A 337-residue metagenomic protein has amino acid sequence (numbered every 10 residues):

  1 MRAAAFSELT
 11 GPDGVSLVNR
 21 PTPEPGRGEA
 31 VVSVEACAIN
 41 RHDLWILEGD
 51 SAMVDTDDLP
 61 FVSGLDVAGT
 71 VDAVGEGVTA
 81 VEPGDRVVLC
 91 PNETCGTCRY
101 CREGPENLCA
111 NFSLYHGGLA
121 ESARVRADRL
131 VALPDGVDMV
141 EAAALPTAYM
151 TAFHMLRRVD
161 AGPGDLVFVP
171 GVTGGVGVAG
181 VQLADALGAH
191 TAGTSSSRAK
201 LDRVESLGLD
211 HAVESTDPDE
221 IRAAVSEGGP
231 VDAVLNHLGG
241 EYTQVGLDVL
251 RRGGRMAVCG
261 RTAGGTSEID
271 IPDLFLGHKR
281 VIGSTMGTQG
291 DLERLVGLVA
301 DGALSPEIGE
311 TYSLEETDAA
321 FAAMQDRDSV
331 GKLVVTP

Functional and structural regions predicted by a protein language model:
M1, Q289-P337: C-terminal hydrophobic helical "lid"/dimerization subdomain of Rossmann-like NAD(P)H-dependent oxidoreductases
T22-C37, S51-R102, P134-V137: Glycine-rich beta-strand-centered segment in the early N-terminal region that forms part of a ligand/cofactor-binding
R86, D138-P218: Mid-domain Rossmann-like dinucleotide-binding core that forms the NAD(H)/NADP(H) cofactor-binding site
V88, D232-L235: N-terminal Rossmann-like NAD(P) cofactor-binding module of classical short-chain dehydrogenase/reductase
N92-G171: NAD(P)H dinucleotide-binding glycine-rich loop of Rossmann-like/cofactor-binding domains, especially the beta1-alpha1
L187-A189, S195, L238-E307, P337: Glycine-rich phosphate-binding loop and adjacent beta-alpha segment of Rossmann(oid) nucleotide-cofactor-binding
P218-G228: Short amphipathic alpha-helix with an adjacent loop that forms part of the alpha/beta core around
